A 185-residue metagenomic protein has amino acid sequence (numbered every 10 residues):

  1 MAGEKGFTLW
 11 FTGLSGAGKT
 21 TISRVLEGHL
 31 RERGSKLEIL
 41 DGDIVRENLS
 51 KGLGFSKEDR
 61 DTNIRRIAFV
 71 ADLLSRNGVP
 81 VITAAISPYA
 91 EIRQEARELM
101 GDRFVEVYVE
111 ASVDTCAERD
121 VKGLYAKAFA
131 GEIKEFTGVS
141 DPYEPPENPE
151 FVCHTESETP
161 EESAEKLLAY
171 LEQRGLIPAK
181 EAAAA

Functional and structural regions predicted by a protein language model:
M1-T8: Extreme N-terminal, non-catalytic leader segments that precede Walker-type/kinase nucleotide-binding cores
F11: Hydrophobic anchor at the beta1->P-loop junction of P-loop NTPases
S15: The conserved Walker
K19: Conserved lysine of the Walker
R24-F69: Conserved substrate/cofactor phosphate-moiety recognition/catalytic segment in nucleotide-dependent phosphotransferases
E32, I39, F104-E106, E150-V152: Conserved beta-strand scaffold positions in the cores of enzyme catalytic domains, especially in NTP/NDP-utilizing
N48-G54, A71-F129, E135: ATP-dependent NMP and nucleoside kinases share a basic, alpha-helical "lid"
E110-V113, E118-K166, R174-A184: Small-molecule kinase domains that catalyze NTP-dependent phosphoryl transfer to phosphate-bearing small molecules
